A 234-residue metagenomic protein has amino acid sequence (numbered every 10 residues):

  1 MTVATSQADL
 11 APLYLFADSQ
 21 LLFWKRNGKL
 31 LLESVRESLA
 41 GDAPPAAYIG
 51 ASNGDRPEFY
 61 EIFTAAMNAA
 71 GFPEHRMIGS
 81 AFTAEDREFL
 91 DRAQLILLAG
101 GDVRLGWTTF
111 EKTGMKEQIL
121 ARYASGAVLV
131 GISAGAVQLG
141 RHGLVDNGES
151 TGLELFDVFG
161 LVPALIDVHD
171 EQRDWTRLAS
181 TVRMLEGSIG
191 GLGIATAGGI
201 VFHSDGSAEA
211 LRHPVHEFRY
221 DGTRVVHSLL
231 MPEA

Functional and structural regions predicted by a protein language model:
T2-G41, G50-A65, L95, G143-V145 (+1 more regions): C-terminal and late-domain segments of enzyme folds
F23-W24, G106-W107, L139-G140: Glycine/Thr-rich phosphate-binding loops of Rossmann-like dinucleotide-binding domains
A47-G101, L105: Portal/gating segments that form or line small-molecule/metal binding sites
D91-R92, S125, L161: Alpha-helix C-terminal capping/helix-to-coil transition sites in glycosyltransferase folds
L97-G100, Y123-H142: Catalytic nucleophile loop
V103-T113: Glycine/threonine-rich flexible loop motifs
T113-G126: Catalytic-core regions built around general acid/base machinery
